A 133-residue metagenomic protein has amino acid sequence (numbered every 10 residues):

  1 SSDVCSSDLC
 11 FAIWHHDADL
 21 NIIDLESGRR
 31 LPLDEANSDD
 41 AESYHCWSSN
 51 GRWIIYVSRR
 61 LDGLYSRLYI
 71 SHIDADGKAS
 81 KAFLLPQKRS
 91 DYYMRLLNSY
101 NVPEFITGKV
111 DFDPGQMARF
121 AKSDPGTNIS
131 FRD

Functional and structural regions predicted by a protein language model:
S1-D133: Sequence signature of WD/YWTD-type beta-propeller architectures
